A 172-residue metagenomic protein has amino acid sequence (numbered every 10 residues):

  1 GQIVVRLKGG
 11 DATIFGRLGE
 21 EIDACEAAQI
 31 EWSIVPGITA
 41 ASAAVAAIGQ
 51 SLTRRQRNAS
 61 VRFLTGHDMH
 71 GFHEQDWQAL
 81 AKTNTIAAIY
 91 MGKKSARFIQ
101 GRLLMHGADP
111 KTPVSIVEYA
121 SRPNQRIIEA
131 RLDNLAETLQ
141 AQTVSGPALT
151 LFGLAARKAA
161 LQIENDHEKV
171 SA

Functional and structural regions predicted by a protein language model:
G1-H67: Short glycine-cluster motifs
Q2-V5, R17, E21-D23, S60 (+1 more regions): A contiguous loop/helix-start segment that scaffolds small-molecule binding in enzyme catalytic cores
